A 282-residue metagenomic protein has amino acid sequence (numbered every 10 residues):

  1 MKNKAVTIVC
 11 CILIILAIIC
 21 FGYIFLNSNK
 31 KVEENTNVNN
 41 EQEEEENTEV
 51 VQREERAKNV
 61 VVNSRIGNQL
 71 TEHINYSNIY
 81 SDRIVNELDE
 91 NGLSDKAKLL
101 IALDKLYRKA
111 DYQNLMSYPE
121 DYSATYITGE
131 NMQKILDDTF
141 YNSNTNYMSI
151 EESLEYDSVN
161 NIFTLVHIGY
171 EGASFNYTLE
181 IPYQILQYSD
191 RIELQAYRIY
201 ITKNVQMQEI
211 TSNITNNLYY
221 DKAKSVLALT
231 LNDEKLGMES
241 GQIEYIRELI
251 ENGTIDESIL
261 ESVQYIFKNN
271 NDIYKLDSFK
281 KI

Functional and structural regions predicted by a protein language model:
M1-N47, Q52-R53, F267: Gram-positive cell-envelope targeting signals
C11, I15-I18, N35, E41 (+7 more regions): Compositionally biased, intrinsically disordered low-complexity segments
N27-S28, G92, A110-D111, Y118 (+5 more regions): Short, flexible coil/linker elements and helix-boundary hinge sites characteristic of intrinsically disordered
S28-S117: N-terminal, intrinsically disordered, polar/charged segments of Gram-positive cell-envelope systems that serve as
G92-T215: Surface-exposed acidic loop/strand-edge motifs in secreted or periplasmic proteins that form small linear binding
N176-E180, S258-Q264: Short, surface-exposed coil-to-beta transition loops
Y200-S258: Mixed-charge, low-complexity intrinsically disordered segments
L260-I282: Short beta-strand edge/turn micro-motifs at domain boundaries
